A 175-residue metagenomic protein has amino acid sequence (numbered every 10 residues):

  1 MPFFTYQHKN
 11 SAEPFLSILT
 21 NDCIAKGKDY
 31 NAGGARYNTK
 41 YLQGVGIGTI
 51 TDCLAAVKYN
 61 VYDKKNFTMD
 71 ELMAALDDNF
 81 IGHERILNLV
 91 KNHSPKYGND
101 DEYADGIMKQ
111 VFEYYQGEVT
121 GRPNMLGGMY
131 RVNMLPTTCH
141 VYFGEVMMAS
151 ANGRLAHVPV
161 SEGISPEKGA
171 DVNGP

Functional and structural regions predicted by a protein language model:
M1-P175: Acidic, glycine-enriched catalytic cores built around paired aspartates
